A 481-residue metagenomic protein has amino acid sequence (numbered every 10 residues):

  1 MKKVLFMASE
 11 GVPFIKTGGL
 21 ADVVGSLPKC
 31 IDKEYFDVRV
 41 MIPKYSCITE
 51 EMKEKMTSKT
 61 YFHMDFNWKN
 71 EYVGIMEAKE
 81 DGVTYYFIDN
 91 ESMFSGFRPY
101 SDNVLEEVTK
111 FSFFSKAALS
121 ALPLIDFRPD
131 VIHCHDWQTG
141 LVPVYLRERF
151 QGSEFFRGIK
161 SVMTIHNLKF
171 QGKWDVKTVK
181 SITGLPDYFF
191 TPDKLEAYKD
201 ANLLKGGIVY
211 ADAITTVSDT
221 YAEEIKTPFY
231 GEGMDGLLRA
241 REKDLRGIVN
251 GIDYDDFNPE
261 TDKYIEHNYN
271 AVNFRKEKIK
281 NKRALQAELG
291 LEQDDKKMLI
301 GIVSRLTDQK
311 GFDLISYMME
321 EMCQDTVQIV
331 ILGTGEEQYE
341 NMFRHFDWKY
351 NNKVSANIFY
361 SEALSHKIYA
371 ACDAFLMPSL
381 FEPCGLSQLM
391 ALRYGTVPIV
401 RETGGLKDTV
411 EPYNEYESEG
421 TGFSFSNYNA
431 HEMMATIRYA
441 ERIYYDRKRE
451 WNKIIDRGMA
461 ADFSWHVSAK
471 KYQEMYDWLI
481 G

Functional and structural regions predicted by a protein language model:
M1-G481: Catalytic cores of nucleotide-sugar-dependent glycosyltransferases that transfer UDP/GDP/TDP-activated
